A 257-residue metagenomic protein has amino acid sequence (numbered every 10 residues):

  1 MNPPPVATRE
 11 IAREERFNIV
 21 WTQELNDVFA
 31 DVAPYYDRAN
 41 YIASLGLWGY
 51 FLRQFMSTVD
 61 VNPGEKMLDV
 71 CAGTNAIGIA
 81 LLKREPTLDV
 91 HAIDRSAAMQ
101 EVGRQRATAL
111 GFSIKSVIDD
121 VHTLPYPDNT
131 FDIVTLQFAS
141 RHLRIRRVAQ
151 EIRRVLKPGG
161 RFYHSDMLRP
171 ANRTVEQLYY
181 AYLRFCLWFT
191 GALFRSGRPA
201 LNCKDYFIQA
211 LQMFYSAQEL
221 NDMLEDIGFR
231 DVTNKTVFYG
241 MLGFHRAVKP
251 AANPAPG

Functional and structural regions predicted by a protein language model:
M1-Y35, G197: N-terminal, positively charged/glycine-rich alpha-helical extensions of SAM-dependent methyltransferases
Q23, S165, R169-M223, I227 (+1 more regions): C-terminal alpha-helical "lid/dimerization" subdomain adjacent to the S-adenosyl-L-methionine
L45-P63: Conserved alpha-helix/loop element of class I SAM-dependent methyltransferases that forms part of the SAM/SAH-binding
K66-T123: Class I SAM-dependent methyltransferase SAM/SAH-binding core
H122-V134: A short acidic, Gly/Pro-enriched loop at the edge of an enzyme's catalytic core that lines a small-molecule cofactor
I133-R146: A short SAM/SAH-binding and catalytic strip from SAM-dependent methyltransferases
R146-R161: A short glycine-rich, Lys/Arg-flanked "PGG" loop and its adjoining helix->strand segment in the class I
G228-G257: Core SAM-dependent methyltransferase catalytic element
